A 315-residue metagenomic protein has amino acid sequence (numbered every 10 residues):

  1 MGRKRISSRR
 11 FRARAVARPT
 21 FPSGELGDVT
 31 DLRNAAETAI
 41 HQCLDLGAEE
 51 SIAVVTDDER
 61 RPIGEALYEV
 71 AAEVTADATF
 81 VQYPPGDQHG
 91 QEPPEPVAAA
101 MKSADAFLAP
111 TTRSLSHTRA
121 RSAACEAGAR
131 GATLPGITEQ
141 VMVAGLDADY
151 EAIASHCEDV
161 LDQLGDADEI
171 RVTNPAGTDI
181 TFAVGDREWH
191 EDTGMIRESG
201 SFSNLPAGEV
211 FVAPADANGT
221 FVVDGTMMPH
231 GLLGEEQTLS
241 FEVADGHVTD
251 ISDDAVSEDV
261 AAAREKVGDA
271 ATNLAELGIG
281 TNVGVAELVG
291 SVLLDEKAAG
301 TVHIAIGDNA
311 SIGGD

Functional and structural regions predicted by a protein language model:
M1-V29: Terminal disorder- and signal-encoded targeting elements
P19-V222, T226-G231: Active-site bordering "gate/hinge" segments that shape substrate access to catalytic or cofactor-binding pockets
D58, A176, D186, G225-M227 (+4 more regions): A broadly conserved detector of short glycine/acidic/proline-rich loop/turn motifs that flank catalytic sites and bind
L67-E73, A123-E126, R187-W189, Q237-S240 (+3 more regions): Short, solvent-exposed amphipathic alpha-helical segments in soluble enzyme and RNA/protein-processing domains
D168-T173, L239-E242, I251, V302: Short polybasic amphipathic segments
P214-A261: Oxyanion-binding "anion nests"
D245, D250-G280, A286: C-terminal, non-catalytic macromolecule-binding modules
A270-D315: Cysteine/selenocysteine-centered motifs that mediate thiol-based redox chemistry or coordinate metal-sulfur cofactors
